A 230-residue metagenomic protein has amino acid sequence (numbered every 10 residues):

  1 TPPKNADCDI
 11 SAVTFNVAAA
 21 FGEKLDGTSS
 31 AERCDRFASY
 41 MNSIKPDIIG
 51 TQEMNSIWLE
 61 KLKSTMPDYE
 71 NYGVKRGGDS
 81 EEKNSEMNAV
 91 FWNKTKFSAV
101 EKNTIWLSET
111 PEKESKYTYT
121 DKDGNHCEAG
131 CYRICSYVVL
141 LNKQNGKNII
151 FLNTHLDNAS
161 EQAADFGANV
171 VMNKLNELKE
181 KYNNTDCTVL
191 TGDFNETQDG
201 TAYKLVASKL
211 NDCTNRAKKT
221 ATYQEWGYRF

Functional and structural regions predicted by a protein language model:
T1-T65, R76-E86, A168-N169: N-terminal, active-site-proximal structural segment of metallo-dependent hydrolase catalytic domains
D7, S43-K45, K96, N145-N148 (+2 more regions): Alpha-helix termination/capping residues and helix-transition junctions
C8-V13, P67, N84-M87, Y132-S136 (+4 more regions): Residues that flank catalytic or metal-binding motifs in active/ligand-binding sites
S11-V17, F37-L62, F91, V138 (+2 more regions): Active-site beta-strand/loop signature of hydrolases that rely on acidic residues for catalysis
G27-E32, A129-Y132, Q162-F166: Conserved phosphate-coordination/catalytic loops
S30-F37, G73, K122-G124, A221-Y228: N-terminal post-signal-peptidase region of extra-cytosolic proteins
I48, Q52-N148, L156: Structured beta-strand-rich core segments of catalytic domains in phosphoester-bond hydrolases
A159-F230: Metal-dependent phosphoesterases centered on the DNase I-like endonuclease/exonuclease/phosphatase
